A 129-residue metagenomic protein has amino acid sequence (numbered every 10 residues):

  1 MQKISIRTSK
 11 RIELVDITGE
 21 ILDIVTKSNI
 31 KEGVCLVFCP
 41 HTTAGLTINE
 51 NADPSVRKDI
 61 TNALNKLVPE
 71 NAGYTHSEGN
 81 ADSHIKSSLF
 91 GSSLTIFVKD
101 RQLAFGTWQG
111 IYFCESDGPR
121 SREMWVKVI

Functional and structural regions predicted by a protein language model:
M1-I129: Active-site histidine-anchored catalytic micro-motif
